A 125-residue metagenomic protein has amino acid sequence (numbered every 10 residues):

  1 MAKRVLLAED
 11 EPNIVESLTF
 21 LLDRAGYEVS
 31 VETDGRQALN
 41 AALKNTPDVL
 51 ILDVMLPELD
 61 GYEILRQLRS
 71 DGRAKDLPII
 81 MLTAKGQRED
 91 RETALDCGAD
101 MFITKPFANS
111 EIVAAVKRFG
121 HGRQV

Functional and structural regions predicted by a protein language model:
E9: Conserved acidic carboxylate
V15, P57, K75, Q87: The feature encodes the CheY-like receiver
E16-R24: Charged docking surfaces used in two-component/phosphorelay signaling
G26-T33, A41: Short hydrophobic/Thr-rich beta-strand motif most characteristic of the beta2 strand and flanking loop of CheY-like
T46-I51, L56: Active-site beta3 strand of CheY-like receiver
F107-K117: C-terminal output helix
